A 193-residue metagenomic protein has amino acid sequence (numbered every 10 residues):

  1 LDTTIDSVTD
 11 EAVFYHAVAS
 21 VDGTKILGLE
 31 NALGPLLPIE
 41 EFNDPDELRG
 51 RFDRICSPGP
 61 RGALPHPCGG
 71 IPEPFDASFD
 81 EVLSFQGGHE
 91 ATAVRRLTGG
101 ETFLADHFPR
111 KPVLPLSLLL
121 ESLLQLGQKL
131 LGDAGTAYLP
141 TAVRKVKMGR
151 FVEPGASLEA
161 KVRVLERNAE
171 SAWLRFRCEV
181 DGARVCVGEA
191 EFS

Functional and structural regions predicted by a protein language model:
L1, V146, R150-S157, K161: A structural-propensity feature for long, helix-poor, extended segments
D6-F14, S20-T24, E30-V113, D133-A137 (+3 more regions): Non-catalytic linker/capping segments at the edges of enzyme domains
P112-T136: Active-site helix/loop of acyl-thioester processing domains in fatty-acid/polyketide metabolism, spanning hotdog-fold
L126, L139-K147: Conserved short alpha-helical segments that host acidic/polar catalytic motifs at enzyme active sites
